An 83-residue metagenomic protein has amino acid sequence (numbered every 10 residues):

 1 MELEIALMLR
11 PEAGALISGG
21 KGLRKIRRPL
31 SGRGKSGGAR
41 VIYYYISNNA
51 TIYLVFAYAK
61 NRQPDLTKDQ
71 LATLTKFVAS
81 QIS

Functional and structural regions predicted by a protein language model:
M1-K35, N48-N49, A59, Q63-S83: Basic, Lys/Arg-enriched alpha-helical interface segments
G38-S47, T51-A57: Short, hydrophobic/aromatic-rich beta-strand segments within well-structured domains
